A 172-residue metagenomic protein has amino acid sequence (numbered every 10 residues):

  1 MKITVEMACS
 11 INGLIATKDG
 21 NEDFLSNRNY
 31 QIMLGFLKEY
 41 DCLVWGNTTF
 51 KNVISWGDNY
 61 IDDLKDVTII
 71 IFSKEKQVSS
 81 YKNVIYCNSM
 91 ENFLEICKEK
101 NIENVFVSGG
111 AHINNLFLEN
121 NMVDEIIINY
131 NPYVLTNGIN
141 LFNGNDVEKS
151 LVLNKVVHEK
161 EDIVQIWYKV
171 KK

Functional and structural regions predicted by a protein language model:
M1-K172: Enzymes that bind and transform nitrogen-containing heteroaromatic metabolites
